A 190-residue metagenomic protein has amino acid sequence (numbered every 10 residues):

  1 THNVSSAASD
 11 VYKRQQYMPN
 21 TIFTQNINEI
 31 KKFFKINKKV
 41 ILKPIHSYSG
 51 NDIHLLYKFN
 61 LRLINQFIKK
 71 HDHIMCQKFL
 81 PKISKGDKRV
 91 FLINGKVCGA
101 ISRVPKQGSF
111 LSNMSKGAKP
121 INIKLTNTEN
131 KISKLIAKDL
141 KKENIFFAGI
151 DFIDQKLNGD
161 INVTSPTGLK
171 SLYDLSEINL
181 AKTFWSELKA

Functional and structural regions predicted by a protein language model:
T1-A8, Y12: Single conserved hydrophobic/aromatic residue that forms the stacking wall/gate of nucleotide- or nucleobase-binding
S6, R103-K106, I153-N158: Short glycine-enriched loops at secondary-structure junctions
K13-Q16, Q66-I68: Short, conserved catalytic or adaptor-binding loops enriched in Gly and charged residues
Q16-K38: Rossmann-like NAD(P)H-binding beta-loop-alpha module
P19, N51, K88, I150 (+1 more regions): Change "...and in nucleic-acid phosphodiester-cleaving endonucleases..." to "...and in nucleic-acid processing enzymes
N28, I36-K39, I45-I136, L140-E143: Phosphate-binding site of ATP-dependent enzymes
P44, K78, I101-S102, F152-D154 (+1 more regions): Active-site proximal loops enriched in glycine and acidic residues that flank catalytic Cys/His/Asp and coordinate
K124-A190: ATP-dependent carboxylate activation and anion-phosphoryl transfer catalytic cores that bind Mg-ATP to form
